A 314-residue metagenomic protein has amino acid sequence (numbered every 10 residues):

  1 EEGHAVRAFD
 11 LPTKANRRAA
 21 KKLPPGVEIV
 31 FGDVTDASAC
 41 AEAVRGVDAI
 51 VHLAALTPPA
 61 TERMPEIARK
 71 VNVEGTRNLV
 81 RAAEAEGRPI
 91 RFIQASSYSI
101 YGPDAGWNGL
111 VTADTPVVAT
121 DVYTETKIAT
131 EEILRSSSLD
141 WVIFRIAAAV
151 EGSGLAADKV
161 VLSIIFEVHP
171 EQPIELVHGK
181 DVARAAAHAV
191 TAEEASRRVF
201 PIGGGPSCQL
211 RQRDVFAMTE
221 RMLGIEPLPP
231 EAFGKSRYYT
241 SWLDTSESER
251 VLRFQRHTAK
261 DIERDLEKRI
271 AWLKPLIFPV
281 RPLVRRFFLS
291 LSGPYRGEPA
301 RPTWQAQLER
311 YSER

Functional and structural regions predicted by a protein language model:
H4-N16: Conserved glycine-rich Rossmann-like NAD(P)H-binding loop of the short-chain dehydrogenase/reductase
F31-V71: NAD(P)H-binding glycine-rich loop region in Rossmannoid oxidoreductase-like domains and their noncatalytic homologs
T35, I67-N78, V117, D121-T126 (+1 more regions): Glycine-rich NAD(P)-binding loop of the Rossmann-fold in SDR/ketoreductase-type enzymes
L56, R77-V122, V142: Conserved Rossmann-fold NAD(P)-dependent oxidoreductase catalytic core, especially the SDR/UDP-sugar
K70, A105-I143, E167-H169: Catalytic helix-loop patch of NAD(P)-dependent Rossmann-fold dehydrogenases
S137, E151-V161, A189-F200: Glycine/proline-rich active-site loop of Rossmann-fold NAD(P)-dependent oxidoreductases
F166-V190, R198: Substrate-positioning beta->alpha
A185-V251, H257-E267, L273, I277-R314: Mid/C-terminal beta-alpha module of Rossmann-like enzyme folds, strongest in SDR-family dehydrogenases/epimerases
